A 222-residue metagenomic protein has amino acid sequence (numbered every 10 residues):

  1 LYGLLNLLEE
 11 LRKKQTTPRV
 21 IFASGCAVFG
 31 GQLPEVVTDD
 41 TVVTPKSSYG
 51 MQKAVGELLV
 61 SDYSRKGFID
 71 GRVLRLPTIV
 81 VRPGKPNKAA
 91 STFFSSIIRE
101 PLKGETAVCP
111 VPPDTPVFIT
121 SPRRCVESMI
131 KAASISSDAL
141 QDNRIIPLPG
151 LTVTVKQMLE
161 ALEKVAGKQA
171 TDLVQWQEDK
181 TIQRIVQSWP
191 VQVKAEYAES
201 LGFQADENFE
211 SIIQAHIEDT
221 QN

Functional and structural regions predicted by a protein language model:
L1, E35, T41, K46-A54 (+2 more regions): Short-chain dehydrogenase/reductase
Y2-K46: Conserved Rossmann-fold NAD(P)-dependent oxidoreductase catalytic core, especially the SDR/UDP-sugar
R19-S24, V28, R72-T78, F118 (+1 more regions): Structural signature of the Rossmann-like NAD(P)-dependent dehydrogenase/reductase core
G31-L33, T44-R72, L102: Active-site Tyr-X1-5-Lys
S61-P116, P122-R124: NAD(P)-dependent short-chain dehydrogenase/reductase
K85-A90, P113-E127, D142-L162, A215: Substrate-binding strand-loop-helix patch in Rossmann-like NAD(P)-dependent oxidoreductase/epimerase domains
S128, A132-V186: Mid/C-terminal beta-alpha module of Rossmann-like enzyme folds, strongest in SDR-family dehydrogenases/epimerases
E178, S188-S200, E207-N222: Amphipathic terminal alpha-helices
